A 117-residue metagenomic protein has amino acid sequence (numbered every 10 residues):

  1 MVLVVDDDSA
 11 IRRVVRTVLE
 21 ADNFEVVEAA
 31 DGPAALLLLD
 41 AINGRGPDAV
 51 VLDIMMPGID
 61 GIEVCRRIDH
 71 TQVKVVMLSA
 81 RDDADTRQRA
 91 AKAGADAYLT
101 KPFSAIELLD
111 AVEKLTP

Functional and structural regions predicted by a protein language model:
R12, P57, D83: The feature encodes the CheY-like receiver
R13-A21: Charged docking surfaces used in two-component/phosphorelay signaling
E28-A49: Acidic, metal-coordinating helix/loop segments flanking the phosphotransfer/catalytic sites of two-component signaling
D31-A34, P57-E63: Acidic catalytic/metal-coordinating carboxylates
V50-M55, R81: The short loop immediately C-terminal to the conserved phospho-acceptor aspartate in CheY-like receiver
D85, F103-E113: C-terminal output helix
